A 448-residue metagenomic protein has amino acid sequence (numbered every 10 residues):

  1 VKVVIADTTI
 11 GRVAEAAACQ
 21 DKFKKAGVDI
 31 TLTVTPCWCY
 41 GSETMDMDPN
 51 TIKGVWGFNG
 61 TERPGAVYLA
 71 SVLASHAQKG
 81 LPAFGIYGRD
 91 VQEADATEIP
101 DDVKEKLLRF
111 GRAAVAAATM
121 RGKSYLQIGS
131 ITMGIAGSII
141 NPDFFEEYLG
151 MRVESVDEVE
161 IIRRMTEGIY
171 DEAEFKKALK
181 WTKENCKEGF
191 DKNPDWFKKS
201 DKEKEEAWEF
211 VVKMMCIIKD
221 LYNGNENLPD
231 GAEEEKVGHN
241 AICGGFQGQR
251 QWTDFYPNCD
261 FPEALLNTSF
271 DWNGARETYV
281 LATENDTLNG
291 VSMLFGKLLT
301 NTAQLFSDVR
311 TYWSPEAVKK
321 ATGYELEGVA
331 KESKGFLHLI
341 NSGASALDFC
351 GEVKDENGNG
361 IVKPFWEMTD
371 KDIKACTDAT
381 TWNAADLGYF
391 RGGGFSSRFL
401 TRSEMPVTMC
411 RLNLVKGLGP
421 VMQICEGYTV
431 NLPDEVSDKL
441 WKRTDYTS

Functional and structural regions predicted by a protein language model:
V1-L81, G85-Q127, I131-C243, V430 (+1 more regions): Metallocofactor- and cofactor-centric catalytic cores in central/energy metabolism, strongly enriched
P36-C37, I52-F58, Y148, G168 (+2 more regions): Anaerobic metallocofactor- and corrinoid-dependent redox/one-carbon enzyme cores, especially those from methanogenesis
